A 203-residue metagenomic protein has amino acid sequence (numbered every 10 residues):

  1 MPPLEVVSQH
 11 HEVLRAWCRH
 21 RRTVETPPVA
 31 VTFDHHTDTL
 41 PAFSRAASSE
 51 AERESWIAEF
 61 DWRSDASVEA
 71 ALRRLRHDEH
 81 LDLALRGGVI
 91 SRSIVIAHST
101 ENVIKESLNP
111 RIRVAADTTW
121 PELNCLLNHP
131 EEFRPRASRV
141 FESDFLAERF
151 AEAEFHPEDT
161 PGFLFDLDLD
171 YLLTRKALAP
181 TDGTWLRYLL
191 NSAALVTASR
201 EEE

Functional and structural regions predicted by a protein language model:
M1-A30, F43, E52-E203: Catalytic cores of soluble, metal-dependent hydrolases
A30-L40: Long, hydrophobic, well-ordered secondary-structure blocks that form the structural core and pocket-lining surfaces
